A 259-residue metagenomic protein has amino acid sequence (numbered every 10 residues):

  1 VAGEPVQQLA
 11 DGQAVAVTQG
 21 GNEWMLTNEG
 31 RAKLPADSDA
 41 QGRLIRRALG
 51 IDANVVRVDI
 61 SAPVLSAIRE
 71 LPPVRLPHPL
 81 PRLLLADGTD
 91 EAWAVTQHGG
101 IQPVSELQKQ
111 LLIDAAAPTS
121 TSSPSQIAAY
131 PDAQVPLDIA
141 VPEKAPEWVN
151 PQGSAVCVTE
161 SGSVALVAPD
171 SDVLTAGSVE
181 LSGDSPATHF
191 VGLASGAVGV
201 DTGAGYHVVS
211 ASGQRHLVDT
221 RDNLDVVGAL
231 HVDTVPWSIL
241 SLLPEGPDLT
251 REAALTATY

Functional and structural regions predicted by a protein language model:
V1-Y259: Short, surface-exposed polybasic-aromatic patches that bind anionic ligands, especially phosphate groups
